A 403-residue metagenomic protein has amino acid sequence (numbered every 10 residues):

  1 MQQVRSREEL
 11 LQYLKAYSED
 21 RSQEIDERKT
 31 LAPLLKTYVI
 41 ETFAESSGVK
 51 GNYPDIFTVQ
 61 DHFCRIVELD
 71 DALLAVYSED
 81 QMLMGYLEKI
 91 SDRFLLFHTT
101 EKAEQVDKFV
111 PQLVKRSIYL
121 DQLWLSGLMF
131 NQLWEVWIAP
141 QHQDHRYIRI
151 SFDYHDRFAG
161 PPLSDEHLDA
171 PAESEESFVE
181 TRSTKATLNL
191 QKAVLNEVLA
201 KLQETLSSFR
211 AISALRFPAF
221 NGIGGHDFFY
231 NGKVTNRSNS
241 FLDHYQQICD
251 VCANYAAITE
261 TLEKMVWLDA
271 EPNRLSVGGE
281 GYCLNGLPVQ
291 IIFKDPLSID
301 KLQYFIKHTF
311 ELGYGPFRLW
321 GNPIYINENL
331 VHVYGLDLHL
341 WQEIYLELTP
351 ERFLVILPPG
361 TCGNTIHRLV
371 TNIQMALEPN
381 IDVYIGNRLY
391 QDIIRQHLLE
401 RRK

Functional and structural regions predicted by a protein language model:
M1-D92, L96-L215, R274-F353, P358-K403: Intrinsically disordered, low-complexity polar/charged tails and linkers
F178-S276: Long, internal scaffold/assembly segments composed of regular secondary structure
